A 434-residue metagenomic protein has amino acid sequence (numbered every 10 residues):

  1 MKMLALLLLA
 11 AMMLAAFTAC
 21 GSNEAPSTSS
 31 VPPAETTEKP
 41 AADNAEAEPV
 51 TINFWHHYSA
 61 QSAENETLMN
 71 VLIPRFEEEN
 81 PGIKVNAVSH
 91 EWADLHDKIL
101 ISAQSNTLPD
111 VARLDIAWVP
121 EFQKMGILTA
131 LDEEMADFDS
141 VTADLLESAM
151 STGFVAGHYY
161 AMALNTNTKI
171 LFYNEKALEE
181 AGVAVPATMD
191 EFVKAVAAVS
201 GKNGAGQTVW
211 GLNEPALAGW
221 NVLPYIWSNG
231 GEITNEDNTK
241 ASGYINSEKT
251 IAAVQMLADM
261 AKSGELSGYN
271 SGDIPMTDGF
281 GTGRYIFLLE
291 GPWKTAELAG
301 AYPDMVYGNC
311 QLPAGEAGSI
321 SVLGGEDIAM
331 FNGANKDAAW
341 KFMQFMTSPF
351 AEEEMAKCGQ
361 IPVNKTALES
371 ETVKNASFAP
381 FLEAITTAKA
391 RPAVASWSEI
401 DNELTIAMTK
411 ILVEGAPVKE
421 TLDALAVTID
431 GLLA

Functional and structural regions predicted by a protein language model:
M3-N23: Sec-dependent N-terminal signal peptides of Gram-positive bacterial secreted proteins and lipoproteins
C20-E121, I127, D139-S140, V185 (+9 more regions): Conserved N-terminal structural module of periplasmic/extracytoplasmic solute-binding proteins
N44, E48, E91, I116-K169 (+6 more regions): Hinge/lid segment of periplasmic solute-binding proteins
P74, E78-E79, K84, E180-A181 (+7 more regions): Extracytoplasmic/periplasmic substrate-recognition and gating elements
T129-L145, N203-A205, W210-L212, G231-A252 (+5 more regions): Short, solvent-exposed loop/beta-turn-alpha elements that line the ligand-binding surface or hinge of extracytoplasmic
S148, P303, Y307-C310, A356-I406 (+1 more regions): Long, aromatic- and glycine/proline-rich binding clefts that accommodate carbohydrate-like moieties
V155-L164, K169, V193-S242, Y285: Extracytoplasmic/periplasmic solute-binding protein
V196-S200, T239-Y269: Glycine-centered hinge/linker elements that transmit conformational signals in sensory and ligand-binding systems
